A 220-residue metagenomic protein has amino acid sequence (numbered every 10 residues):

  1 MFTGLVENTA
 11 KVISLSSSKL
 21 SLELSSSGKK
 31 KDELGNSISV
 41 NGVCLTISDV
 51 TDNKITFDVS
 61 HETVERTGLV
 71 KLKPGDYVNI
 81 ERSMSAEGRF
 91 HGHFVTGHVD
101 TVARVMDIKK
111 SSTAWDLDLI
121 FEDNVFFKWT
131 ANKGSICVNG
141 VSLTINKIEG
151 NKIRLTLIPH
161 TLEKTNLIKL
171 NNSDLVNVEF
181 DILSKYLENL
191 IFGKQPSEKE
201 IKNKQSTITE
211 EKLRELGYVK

Functional and structural regions predicted by a protein language model:
M1-K220: Conserved loop->alpha-helix
